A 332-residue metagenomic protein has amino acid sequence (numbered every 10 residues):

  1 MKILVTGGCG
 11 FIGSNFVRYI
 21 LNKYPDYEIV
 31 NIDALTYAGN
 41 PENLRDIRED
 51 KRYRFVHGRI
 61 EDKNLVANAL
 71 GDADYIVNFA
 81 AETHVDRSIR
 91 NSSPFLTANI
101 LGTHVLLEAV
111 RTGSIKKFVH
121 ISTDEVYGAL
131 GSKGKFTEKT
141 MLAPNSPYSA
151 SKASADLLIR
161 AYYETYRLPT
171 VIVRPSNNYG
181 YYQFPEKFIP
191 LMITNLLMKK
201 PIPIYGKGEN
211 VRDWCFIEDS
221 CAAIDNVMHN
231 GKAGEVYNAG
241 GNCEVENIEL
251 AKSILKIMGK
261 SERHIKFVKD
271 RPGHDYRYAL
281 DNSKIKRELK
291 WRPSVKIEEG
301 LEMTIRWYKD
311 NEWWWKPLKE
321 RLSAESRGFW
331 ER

Functional and structural regions predicted by a protein language model:
M1-N178, M303, Y308-N311, P317-R332: N-terminal Rossmann-like NAD(P)+-binding domain of SDR-like oxidoreductases, especially those catalyzing
N15-V17, I29, G58, L196-R332: C-terminal substrate-binding subdomain of Rossmann-fold SDR/epimerase-dehydratase oxidoreductases
P41-L44, L130-K133, Q183-E186, L250-A251 (+1 more regions): Short aromatic-enriched loop/helix-cap "lid" or pocket-rim segments at secondary-structure transitions that line
I47, G134, P185-I193, K269: A glycine/serine/threonine-rich, flexible loop-to-helix segment that serves as the NAD(P) cofactor-binding "lid"
N64-A67, D86, S93, H104 (+6 more regions): Residues in well-ordered alpha-helical elements
T140, P144-S151, Y181, P185-I189 (+1 more regions): The catalytic Tyr-centered alpha-helix of NAD(P)H-dependent dehydrogenases
S154, L158, Y162, M192 (+2 more regions): Hydrophobic alpha-helix immediately C-terminal to the catalytic Tyr-X-X-X-Lys motif of short-chain
